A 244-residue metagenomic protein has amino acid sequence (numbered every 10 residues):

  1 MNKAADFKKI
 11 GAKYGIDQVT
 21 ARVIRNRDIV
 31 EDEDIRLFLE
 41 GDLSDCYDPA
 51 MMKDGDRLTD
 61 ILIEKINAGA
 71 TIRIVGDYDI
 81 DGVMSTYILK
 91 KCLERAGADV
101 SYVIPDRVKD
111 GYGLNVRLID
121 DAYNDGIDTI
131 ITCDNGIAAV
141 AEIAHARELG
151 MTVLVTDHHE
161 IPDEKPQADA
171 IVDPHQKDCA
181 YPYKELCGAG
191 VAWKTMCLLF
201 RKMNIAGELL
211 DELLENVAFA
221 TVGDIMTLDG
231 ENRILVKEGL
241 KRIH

Functional and structural regions predicted by a protein language model:
M1-H244: Replace "Mg2+/Mn2+-dependent" with "divalent metal-dependent
